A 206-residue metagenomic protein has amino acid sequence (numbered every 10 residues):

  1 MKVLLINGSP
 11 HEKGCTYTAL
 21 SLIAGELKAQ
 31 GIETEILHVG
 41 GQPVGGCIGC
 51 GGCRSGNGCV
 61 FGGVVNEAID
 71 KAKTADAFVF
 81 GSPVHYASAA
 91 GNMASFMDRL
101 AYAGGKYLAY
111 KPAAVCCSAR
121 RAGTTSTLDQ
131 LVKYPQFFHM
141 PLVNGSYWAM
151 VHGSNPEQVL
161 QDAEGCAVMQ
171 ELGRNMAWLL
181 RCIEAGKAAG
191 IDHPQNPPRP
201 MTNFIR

Functional and structural regions predicted by a protein language model:
K2-Q30: N-terminal beta1-alpha1 ligand-phosphate binding loop
G25-I32, A77, A101-G105, Q136-M140 (+1 more regions): Generic secondary-structure signature for well-ordered alpha-helical cores
I32-Q42: A short beta-strand-loop structural module common to alpha/beta enzyme folds
Q42-A72, P200-R206: Cysteine-cluster motifs in flexible loop/terminal segments that predominantly coordinate metals
S55, V60-Y147: Helix-loop-strand module that forms the ligand-binding subsite of alpha/beta enzymes
P141-R206: Glycine-rich phosphate/pyrophosphate-binding loop and the adjoining helix
